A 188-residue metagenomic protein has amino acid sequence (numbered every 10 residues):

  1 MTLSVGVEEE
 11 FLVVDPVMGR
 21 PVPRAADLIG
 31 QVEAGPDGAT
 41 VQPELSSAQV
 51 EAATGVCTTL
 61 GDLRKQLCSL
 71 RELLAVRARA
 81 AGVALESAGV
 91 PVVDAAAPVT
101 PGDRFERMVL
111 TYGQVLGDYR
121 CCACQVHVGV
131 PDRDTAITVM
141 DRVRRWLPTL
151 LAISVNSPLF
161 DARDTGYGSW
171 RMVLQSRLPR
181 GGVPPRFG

Functional and structural regions predicted by a protein language model:
M1-C122: Terminal catalytic/cofactor-binding subdomain
V126: An acidic/histidine-cluster motif and surrounding catalytic segment that typifies divalent-metal-assisted enzyme active
V130-G188: Loop-rich catalytic cores of soluble enzymes, especially ATP-dependent carboxylate-amine ligases and other
